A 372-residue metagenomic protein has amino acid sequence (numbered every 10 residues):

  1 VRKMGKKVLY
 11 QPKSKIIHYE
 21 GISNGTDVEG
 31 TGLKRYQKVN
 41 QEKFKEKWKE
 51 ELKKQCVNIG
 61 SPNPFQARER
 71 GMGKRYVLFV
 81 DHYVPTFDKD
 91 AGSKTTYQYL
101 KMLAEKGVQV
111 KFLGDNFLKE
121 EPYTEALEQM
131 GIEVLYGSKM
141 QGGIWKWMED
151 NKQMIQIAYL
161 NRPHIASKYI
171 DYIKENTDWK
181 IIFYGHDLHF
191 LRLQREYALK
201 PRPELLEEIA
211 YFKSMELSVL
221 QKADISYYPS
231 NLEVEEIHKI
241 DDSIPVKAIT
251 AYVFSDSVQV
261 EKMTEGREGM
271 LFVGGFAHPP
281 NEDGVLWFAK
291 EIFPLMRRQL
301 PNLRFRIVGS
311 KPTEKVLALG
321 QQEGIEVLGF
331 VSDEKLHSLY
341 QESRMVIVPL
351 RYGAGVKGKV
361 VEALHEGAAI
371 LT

Functional and structural regions predicted by a protein language model:
V1-I17: A short, conserved alpha-helix in the catalytic core of glycosyltransferases
V8, D27-Y76: C-terminal, non-catalytic tails of nucleotide-sugar-dependent glycosyltransferases
G21, T86, W179, F183-A210 (+3 more regions): Acceptor-binding helix/loop patch of EC 2.4 sugar-transfer enzymes, predominantly nucleotide-sugar-dependent
Q66-L118, Y123-Q129: N-terminal subdomain of nucleotide-sugar transferases
D88, G92-M102, F112, R202 (+3 more regions): Conserved catalytic-core segment of nucleotide-activated headgroup transferases in glycan assembly
M148-S167, I182: Short N-terminal targeting/anchoring amphipathic segment
M154-Q156, D224, Q341-G355, E366-I370: Acidic donor-binding loop of glycosyltransferase active sites
H337, G358-E366: Short alpha-helical segment that forms part of, or immediately flanks, the ligand-binding pocket in carbohydrate-active
